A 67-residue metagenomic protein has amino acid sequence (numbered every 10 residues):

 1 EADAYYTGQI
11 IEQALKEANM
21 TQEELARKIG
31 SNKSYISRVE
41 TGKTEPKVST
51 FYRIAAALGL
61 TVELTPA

Functional and structural regions predicted by a protein language model:
E1-Q13: N-terminal flexible/basic segments that precede or flank functional cores
Q9, N19-M20, P46: Residue-level signal for the short linker/turn that defines the boundary of a DNA-recognition helix
K16, R27, A56: Alpha-helical residues within the helix-turn-helix
N19-Y35: Short alpha-helical DNA-recognition segment
N32, K43, L58: The DNA-recognition helices of helix-turn-helix-type DNA-binding domains
S49-L64: DNA major-groove recognition helix of helix-turn-helix/homeodomain DNA-binding modules
